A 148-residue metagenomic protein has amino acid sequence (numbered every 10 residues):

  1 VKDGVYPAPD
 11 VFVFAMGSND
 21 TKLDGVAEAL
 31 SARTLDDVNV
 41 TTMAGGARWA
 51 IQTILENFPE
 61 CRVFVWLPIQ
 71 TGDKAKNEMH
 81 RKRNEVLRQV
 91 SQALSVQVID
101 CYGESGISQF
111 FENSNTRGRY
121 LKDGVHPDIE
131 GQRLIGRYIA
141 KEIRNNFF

Functional and structural regions predicted by a protein language model:
V1-F148: Alpha-helical cap/lid subdomain in secreted, periplasmic, or secretory-pathway luminal O-acyl-processing enzymes
